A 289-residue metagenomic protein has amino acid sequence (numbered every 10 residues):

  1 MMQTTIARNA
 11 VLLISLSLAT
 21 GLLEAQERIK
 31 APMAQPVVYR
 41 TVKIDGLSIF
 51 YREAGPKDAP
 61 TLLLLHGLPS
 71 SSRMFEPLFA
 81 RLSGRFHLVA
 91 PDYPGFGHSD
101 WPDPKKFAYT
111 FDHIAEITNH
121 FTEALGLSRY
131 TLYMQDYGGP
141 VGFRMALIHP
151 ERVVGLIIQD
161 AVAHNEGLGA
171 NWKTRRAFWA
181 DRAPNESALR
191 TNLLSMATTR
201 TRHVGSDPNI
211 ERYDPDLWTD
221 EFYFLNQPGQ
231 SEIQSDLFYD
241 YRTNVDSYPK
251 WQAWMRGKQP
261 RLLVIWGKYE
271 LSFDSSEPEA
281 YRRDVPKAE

Functional and structural regions predicted by a protein language model:
M1-V11: Bacterial N-terminal signal peptides that target proteins for export
N9-G21: Bacterial N-terminal signal peptides
Q26-R40, I44-I49, A54-T61, V89 (+2 more regions): Flexible "cap/lid" subdomain of the alpha/beta-hydrolase fold that forms the substrate-access gate
L64-G67, A90: Structural cue for short, hydrophobic secondary-structure segments
G67-S70, D136: Active-site glycine-rich loops that stabilize anionic/oxyanionic intermediates across multiple enzyme folds
P69-P77, L88: Serine-hydrolase catalytic-loop signature spanning alpha/beta hydrolases and amidase-signature enzymes
M74, Y93-F96: Recognition helices and adjacent regulatory flanks at domain boundaries
P77-F86, A124: A short, Lys/Arg-enriched amphipathic alpha-helix followed by its capping loop at the start of a domain
